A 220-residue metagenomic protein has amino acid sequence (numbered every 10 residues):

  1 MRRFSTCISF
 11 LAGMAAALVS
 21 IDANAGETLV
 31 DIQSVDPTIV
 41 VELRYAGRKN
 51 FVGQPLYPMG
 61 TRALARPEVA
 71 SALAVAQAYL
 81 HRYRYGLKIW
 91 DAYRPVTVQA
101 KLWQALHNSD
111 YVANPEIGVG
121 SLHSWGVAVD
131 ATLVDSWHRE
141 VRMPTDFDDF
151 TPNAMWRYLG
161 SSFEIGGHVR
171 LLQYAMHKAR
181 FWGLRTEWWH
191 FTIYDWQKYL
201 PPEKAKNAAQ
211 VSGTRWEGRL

Functional and structural regions predicted by a protein language model:
M1-F4: Positively charged n-region of N-terminal signal peptides that target proteins for export
C7-I8, D195: Intrinsically disordered, low-complexity segments enriched in polar/charged small residues
I8-L18: Bacterial N-terminal signal peptides
I21-W90, L102-T186, T192-L220: Extracytoplasmic cell-surface/polysaccharide-interacting catalytic and binding patches
P95: Segments that shape or occlude catalytic/ligand-binding pockets
V98-Q99: Extracytoplasmic/secreted cell-surface and envelope-processing proteins
